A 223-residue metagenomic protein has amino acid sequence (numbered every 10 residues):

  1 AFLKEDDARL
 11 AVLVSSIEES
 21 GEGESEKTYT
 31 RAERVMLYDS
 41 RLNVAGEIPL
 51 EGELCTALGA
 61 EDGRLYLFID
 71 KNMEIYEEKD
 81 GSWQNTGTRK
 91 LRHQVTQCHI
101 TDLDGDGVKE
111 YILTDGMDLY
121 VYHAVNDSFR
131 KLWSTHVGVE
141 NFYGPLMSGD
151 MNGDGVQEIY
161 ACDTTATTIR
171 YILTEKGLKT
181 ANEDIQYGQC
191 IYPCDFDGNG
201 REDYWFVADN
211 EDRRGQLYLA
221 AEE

Functional and structural regions predicted by a protein language model:
A1-E223: Beta-propeller-forming repeat regions
